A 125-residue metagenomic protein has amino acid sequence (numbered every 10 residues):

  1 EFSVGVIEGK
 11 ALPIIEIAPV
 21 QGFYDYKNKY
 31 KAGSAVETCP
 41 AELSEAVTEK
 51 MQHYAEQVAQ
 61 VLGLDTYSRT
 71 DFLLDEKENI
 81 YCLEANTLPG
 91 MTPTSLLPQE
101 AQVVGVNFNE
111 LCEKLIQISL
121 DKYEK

Functional and structural regions predicted by a protein language model:
E1-H53, L74-Y81: Phosphate-binding site of ATP-dependent enzymes
S44-K125: ATP-dependent carboxylate activation and anion-phosphoryl transfer catalytic cores that bind Mg-ATP to form
